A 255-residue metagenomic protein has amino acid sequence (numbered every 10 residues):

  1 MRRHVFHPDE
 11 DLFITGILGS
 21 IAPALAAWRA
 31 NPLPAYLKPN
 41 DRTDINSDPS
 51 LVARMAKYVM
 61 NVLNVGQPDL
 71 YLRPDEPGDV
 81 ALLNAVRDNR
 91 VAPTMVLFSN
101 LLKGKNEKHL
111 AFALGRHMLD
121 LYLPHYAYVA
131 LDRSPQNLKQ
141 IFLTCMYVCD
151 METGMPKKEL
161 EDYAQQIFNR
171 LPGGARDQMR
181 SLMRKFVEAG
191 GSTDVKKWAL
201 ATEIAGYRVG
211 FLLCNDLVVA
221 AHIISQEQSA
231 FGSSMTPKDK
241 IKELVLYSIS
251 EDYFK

Functional and structural regions predicted by a protein language model:
M1-A92, S99-K108, L123-H125, D132 (+6 more regions): Hydrophobic or amphipathic, alpha-helical segments that drive membrane association/targeting
V96, H109-H117: Short alpha-helical catalytic segment bearing the HExxH-like zincin motif of zinc-dependent metalloproteases
